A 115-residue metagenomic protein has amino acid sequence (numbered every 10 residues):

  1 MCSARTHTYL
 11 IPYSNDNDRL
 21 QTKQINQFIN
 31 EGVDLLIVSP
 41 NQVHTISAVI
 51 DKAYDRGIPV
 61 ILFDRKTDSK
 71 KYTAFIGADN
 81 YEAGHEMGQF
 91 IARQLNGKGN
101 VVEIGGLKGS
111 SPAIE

Functional and structural regions predicted by a protein language model:
M1-E115: A residue-level marker of the well-folded mature domains of exported/periplasmic proteins
